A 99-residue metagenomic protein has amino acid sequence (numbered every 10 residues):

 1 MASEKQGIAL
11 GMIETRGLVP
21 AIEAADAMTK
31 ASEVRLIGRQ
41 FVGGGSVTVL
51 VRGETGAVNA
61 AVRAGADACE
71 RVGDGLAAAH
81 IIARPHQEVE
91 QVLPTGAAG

Functional and structural regions predicted by a protein language model:
I8-E14, S46-G53: Short glycine-rich or small-residue beta-strand-to-loop segments that form or flank ligand, phosphate, metal/Fe-S
L18-K30: Short amphipathic alpha-helix segments
A21-I22, G56-A61: Short, conserved charged micro-motifs
S32-E33, A66-D74: A common structural junction motif
V34-R39, A78: A short linear hydrophobic-aromatic micro-motif
R71-A83: Conserved short beta-strand edge segments in small beta-sheet-based binding/regulatory domains
Q87-G99: Short, low-order "capping/linker" segments at domain edges
